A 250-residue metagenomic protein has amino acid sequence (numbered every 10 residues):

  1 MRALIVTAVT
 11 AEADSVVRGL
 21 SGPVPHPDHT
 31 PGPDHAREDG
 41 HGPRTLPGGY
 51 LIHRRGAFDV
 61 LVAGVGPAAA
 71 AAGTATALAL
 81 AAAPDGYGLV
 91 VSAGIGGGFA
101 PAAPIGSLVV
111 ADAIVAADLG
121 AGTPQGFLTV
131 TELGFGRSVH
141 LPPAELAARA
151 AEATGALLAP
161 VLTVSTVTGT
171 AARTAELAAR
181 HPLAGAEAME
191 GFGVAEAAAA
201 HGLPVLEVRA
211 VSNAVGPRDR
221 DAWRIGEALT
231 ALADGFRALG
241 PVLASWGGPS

Functional and structural regions predicted by a protein language model:
M1-G73, L80: N-terminal short beta-loop-beta anion/metal-coordinating cradle
R2-L4, G88-V91: Structural motif
L61, V91, V109, L157-L162 (+1 more regions): Hydrophobic/aromatic beta-strand patches that form the interior of the parallel beta-sheet core in alpha/beta enzyme
L80-G88, H201-L203: Glycine-rich phosphate-binding loop signature in dinucleotide/nucleotide-binding domains
F99-H181: Mid-sequence, gly/pro-rich, charge-dense loop/helix-turn segments that line enzyme active sites
T166-E207, S212-R218: A C-terminal functional module that forms or caps the active site or interfaces directly with catalytic machinery
V215-S250: His/Asp/Glu-rich mid-to-C-terminal helical/loop segments that flank catalytic regions of hydrolases
